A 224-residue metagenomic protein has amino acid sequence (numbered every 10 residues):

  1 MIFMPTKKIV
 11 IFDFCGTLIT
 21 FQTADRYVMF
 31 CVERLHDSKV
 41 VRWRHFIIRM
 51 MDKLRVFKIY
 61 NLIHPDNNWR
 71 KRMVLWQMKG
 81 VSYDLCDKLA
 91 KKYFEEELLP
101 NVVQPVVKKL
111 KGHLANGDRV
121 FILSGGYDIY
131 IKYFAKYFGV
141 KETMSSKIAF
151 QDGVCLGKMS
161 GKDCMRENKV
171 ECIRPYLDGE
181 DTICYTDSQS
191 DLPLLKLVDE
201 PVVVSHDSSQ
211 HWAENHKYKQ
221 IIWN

Functional and structural regions predicted by a protein language model:
I2-I59: Active-site neighborhood of HAD-like aspartate-dependent phosphohydrolases
I2-I9, K88-K91, E95-N224: C-terminal cap/substrate-recognition subdomain and adjoining C-terminal extension of metal-dependent phosphatase-like
I2-K8, I48-M50, L62-K79, A213: Short N-terminal signal/transit or membrane-insertion segments and the immediately adjacent low-complexity/disordered
I19, L75-M78, K132, K136: Amphipathic alpha-helical interaction elements
F21, H64, G80, R166-V170: Electropositive phosphate-/nucleotide-binding environments in soluble metabolic enzymes
A24-D25, K71, V170: A general structural signal for well-ordered alpha-helical segments in protein cores
M29-F30, V56-G112, N116-D118: Short linear elements at protein peripheries
R42-R49, Y60-W69, D84-L89, G125-Y133 (+1 more regions): Short, mixed-charge, low-aromatic patches
